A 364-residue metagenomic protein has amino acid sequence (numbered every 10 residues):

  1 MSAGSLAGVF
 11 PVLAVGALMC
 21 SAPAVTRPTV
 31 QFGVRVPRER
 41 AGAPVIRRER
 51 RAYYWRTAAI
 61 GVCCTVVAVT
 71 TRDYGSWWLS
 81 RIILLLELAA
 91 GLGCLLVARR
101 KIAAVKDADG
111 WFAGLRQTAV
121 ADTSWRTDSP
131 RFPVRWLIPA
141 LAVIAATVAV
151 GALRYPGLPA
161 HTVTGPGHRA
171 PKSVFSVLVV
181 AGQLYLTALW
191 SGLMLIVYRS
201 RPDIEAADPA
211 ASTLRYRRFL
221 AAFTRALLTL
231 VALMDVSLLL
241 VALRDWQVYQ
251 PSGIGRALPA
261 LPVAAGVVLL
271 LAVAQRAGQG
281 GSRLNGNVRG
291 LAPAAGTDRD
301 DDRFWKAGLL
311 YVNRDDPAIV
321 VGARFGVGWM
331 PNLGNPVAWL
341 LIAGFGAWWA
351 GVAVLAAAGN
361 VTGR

Functional and structural regions predicted by a protein language model:
M1-G114, R126-A160, V179-P202, R283-G286 (+1 more regions): Transmembrane-helix bundle segments that line or gate the permeation/cavity pathway in multi-pass membrane proteins
M1-S2, L79, G165-L178, P251-L258: Membrane-interface segments at the starts/ends of alpha-helical transmembrane spans
V15, V67, A90, M234-R244 (+2 more regions): Membrane-embedded alpha-helical transmembrane segments of multi-pass integral membrane proteins
S21-P28, L115-S124, A277-L333: Membrane-proximal soluble regions of multi-pass membrane proteins
P44-I60, A121-I144, L214-M234, K306-G344: Loop-to-transmembrane boundary segments
L85-L95, Q183-L186, L258-G278: Alpha-helical membrane-embedded segments
V150-G165, L239-Q247, A357-N360: Membrane-helix interface motif
A350-R364: Juxtamembrane boundary at the C-terminal end of a transmembrane helix
